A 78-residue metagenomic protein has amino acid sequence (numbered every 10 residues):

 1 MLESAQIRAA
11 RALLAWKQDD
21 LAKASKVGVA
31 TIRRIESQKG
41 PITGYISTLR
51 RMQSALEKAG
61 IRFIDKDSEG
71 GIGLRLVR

Functional and structural regions predicted by a protein language model:
M1-L2: A detector for short, charged/polar N-terminal pre-domain segments
Q6, T31-R34, T48, G73: Residue-level recognition of specific faces of alpha-helices
I7-D20: Short basic helix-loop element that most often maps to the first helix and adjoining turn of HTH DNA-binding modules
A10, A24, I35: Residues in the recognition helix of alpha-helical DNA-binding motifs
V27-T43: Recognition helix of helix-turn-helix/homeodomain-like DNA-binding domains that insert into the DNA major groove
I46-F63: DNA major-groove recognition helix of helix-turn-helix/homeodomain DNA-binding modules
I61-R78: Helix-turn-helix/homeodomain-like alpha-helical modules used for DNA recognition and transcription-factor dimerization
